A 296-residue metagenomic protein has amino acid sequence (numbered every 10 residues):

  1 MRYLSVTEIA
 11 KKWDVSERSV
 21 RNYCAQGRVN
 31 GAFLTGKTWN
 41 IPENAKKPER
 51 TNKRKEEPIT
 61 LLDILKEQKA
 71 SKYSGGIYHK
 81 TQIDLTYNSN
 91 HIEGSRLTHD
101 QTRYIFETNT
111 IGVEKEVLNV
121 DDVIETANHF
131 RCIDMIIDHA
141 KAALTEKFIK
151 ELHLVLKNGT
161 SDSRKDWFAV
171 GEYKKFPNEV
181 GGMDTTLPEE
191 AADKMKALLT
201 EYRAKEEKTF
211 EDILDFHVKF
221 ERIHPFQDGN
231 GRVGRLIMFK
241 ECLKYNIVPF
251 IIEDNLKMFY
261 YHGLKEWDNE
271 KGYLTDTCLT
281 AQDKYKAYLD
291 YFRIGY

Functional and structural regions predicted by a protein language model:
M1-W13, E17-V29, K37-Y296: FIC/Doc superfamily catalytic core
